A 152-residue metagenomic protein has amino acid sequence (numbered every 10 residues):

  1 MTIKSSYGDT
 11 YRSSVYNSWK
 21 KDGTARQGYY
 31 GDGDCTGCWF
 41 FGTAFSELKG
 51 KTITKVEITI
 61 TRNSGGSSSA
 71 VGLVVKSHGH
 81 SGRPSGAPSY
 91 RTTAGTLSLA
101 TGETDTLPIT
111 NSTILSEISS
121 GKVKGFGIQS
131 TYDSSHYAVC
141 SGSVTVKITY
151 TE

Functional and structural regions predicted by a protein language model:
M1-F45, G79, S119, Q129-D133 (+1 more regions): Flexible, small-residue-rich N-terminal segments that precede or flank a structured functional core
I3, I53-I60, V71-V75, L107 (+2 more regions): Hydrophobic beta-strand residues in large extracellular and virion-surface proteins
C38, G50-I53, E57, N111 (+1 more regions): Extracytoplasmic/secreted envelope proteins and their assembly/folding machinery, especially bacterial periplasmic
T43-S46, G50-G65: A short beta-strand element within beta-rich, extracytoplasmic domains of secreted/secretory-pathway proteins
N63, P84-G86: Hydrophobic alpha-helical elements and their junctions with loops/disorder across both membrane and soluble proteins
S68-R83: Short, surface-exposed beta-strand/strand-loop-strand elements in extracellular ectodomains
G86-E152: Cysteine-clustered segments with highest specificity for TGF-beta superfamily mature ligands
